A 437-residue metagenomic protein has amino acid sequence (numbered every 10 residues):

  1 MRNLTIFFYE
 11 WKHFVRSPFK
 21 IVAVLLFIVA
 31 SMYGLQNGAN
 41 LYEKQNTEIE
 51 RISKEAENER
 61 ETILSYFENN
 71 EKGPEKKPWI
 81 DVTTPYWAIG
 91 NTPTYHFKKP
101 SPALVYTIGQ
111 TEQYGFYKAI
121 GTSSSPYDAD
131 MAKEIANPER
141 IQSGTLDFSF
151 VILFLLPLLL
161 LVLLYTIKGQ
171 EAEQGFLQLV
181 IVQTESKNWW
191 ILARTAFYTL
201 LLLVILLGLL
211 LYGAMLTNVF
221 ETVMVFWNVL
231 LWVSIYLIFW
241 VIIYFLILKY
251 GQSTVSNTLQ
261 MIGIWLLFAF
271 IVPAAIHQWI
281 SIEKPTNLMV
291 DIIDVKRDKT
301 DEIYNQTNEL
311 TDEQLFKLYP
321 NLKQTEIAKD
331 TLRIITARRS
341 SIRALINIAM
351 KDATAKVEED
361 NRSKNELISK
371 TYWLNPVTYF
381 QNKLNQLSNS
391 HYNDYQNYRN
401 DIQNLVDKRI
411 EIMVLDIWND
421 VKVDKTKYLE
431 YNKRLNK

Functional and structural regions predicted by a protein language model:
M1-E139, L266-K437: Transmembrane alpha-helical segments and their membrane-interface loop/helix boundaries that make up the transmembrane
K12, R16, N188-I205, L209 (+4 more regions): Alpha-helical transmembrane segments of multi-pass membrane proteins
A30, G34, L201, I205 (+5 more regions): Alpha-helical transmembrane segments of multipass membrane proteins
S143-Q174: Long, hydrophobic alpha-helical segments
V162-L201: Helix-loop-helix units of permease transmembrane domains in multi-pass membrane transporters, especially ABC
L211-W232, E283: Membrane-interfacial helix-loop-helix connectors in multipass membrane proteins
V229-G251: Hydrophobic alpha-helical transmembrane segments of polytopic membrane proteins
Q252-I262: Membrane-interfacial entry segments at the cytosolic side of transmembrane helices
